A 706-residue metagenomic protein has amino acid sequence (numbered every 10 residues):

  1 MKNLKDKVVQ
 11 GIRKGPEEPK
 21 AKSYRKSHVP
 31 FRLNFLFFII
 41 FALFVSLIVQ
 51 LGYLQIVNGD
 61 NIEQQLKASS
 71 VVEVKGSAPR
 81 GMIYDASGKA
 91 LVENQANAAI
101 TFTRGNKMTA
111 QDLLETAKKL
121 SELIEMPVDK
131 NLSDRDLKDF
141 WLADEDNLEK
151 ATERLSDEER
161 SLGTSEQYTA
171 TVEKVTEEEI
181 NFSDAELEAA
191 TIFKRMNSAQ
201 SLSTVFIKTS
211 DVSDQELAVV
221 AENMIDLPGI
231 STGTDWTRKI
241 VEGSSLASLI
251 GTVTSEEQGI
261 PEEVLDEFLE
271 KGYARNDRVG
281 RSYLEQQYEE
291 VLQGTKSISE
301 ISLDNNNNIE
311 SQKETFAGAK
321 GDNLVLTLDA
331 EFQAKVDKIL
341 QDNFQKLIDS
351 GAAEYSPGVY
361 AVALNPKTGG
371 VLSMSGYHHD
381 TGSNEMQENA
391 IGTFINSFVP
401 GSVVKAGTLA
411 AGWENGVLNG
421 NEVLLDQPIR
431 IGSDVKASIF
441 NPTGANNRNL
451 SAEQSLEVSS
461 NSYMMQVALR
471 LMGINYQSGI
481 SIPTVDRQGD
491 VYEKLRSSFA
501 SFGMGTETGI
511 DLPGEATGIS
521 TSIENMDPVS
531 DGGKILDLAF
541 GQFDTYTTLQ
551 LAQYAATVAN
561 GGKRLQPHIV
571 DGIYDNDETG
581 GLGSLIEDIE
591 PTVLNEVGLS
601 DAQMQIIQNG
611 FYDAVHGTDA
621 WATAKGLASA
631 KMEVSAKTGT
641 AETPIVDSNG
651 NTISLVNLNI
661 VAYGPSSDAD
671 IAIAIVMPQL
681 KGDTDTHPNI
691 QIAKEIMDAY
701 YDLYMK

Functional and structural regions predicted by a protein language model:
M1-E290, K296-E310, F316, A468-M472 (+2 more regions): Membrane-proximal periplasmic segments of bacterial cell-envelope enzymes, especially penicillin-binding proteins
G52, V403, G407: Active-site His/Glu-centered metal-binding helix of metallohydrolases
E63-G76, F332-E354: Short, basic/aromatic recognition patches
R80, F394-V404, F543: Gly/Ser-rich catalytic serine loop of serine hydrolases
R80-I83, L227-S231, D349-L364: Short N-terminal helix-loop-first-beta-strand/juxtamembrane motif that initiates sensory/input modules
A90-E93, A98, S302-A317, L328 (+4 more regions): Beta-lactam-recognizing serine transpeptidase/beta-lactamase-like catalytic domain environment
Q111-E122, A218, E222, A247 (+17 more regions): Solvent-exposed, polar/charged alpha-helical surfaces in well-ordered, non-transmembrane soluble domains, broadly
P678-I692: A short acidic/glycine-rich loop-to-helix N-cap element
